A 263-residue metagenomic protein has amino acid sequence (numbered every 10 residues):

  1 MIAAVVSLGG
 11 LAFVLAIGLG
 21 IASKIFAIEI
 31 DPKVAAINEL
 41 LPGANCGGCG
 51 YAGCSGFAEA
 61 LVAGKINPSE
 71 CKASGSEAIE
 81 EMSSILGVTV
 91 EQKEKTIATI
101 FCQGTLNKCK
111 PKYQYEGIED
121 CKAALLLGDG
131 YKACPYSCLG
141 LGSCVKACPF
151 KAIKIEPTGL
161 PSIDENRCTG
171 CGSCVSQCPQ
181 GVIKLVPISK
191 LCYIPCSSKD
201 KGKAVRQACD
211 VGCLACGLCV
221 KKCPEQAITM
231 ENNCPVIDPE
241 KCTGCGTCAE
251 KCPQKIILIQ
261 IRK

Functional and structural regions predicted by a protein language model:
I2-K222, Q226, K251, K255-K263: Ferredoxin-type iron-sulfur electron-transfer modules and their immediate structural context
T229-K263: C-terminal appended segment following the main domain
